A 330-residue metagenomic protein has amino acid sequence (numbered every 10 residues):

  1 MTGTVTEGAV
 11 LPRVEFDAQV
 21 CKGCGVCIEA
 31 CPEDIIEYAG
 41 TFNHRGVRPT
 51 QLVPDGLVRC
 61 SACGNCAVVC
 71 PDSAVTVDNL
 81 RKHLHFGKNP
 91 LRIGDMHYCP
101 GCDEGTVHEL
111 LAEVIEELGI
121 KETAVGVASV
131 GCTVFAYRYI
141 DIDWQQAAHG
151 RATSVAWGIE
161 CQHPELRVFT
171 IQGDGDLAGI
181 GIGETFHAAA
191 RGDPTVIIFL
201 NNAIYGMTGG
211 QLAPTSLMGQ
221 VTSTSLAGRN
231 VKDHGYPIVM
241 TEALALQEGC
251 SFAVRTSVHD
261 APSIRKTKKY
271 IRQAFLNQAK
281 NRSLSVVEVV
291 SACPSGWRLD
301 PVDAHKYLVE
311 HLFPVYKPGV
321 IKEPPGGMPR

Functional and structural regions predicted by a protein language model:
G3-G23, G40-A62, V77-H97, R265-T267: Ferredoxin-like iron-sulfur electron-transfer modules
V26-H44, N65-K82, L110: Iron-sulfur cluster-binding cysteine motifs and their immediate structural context in ferredoxin-like electron-transfer
Q51-S73, D103, V125-Y137, I321-E323: Short Fe-S-cluster ligation motifs
K82-F169, K280: Thiamine diphosphate
V130-C132, N202-I204, D260, V289-G296: Glycine-rich beta-alpha junction loops
V130-G206, K269-Q273: Thiamine diphosphate
A213-K280: Conserved thiamine diphosphate
A279-R330: Flexible, low-complexity linker and terminal segments
